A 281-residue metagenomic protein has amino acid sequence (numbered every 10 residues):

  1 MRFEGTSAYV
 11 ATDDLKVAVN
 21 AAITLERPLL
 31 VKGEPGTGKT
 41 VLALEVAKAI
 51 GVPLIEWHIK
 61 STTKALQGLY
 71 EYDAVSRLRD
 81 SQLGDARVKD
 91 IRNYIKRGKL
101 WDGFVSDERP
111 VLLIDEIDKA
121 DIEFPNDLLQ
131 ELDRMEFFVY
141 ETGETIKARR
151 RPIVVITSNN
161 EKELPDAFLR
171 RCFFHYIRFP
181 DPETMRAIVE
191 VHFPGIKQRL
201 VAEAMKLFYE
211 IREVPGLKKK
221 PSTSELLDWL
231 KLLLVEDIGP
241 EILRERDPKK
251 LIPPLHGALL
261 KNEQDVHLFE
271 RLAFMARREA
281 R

Functional and structural regions predicted by a protein language model:
M1-R281: C-terminal regulatory/interaction module of P-loop NTP-utilizing enzymes
